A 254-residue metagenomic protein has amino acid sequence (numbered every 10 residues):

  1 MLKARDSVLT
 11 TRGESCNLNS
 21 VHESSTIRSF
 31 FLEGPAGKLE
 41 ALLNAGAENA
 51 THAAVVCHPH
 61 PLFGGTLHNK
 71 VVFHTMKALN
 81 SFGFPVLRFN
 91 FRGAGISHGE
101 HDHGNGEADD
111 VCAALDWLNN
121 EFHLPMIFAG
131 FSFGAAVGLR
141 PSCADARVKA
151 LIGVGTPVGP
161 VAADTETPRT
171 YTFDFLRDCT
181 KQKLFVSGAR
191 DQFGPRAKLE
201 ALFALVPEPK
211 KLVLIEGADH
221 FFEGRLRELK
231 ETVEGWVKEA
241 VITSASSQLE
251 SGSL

Functional and structural regions predicted by a protein language model:
L2, R12-N49: N-terminal cap/lid segment of alpha/beta-hydrolase-fold proteins
A47-R88: Short, surface-exposed "cap/lid" segments of acyl-processing enzymes
H101-E121: Alpha/beta-hydrolase active-site loop
G130-G138: Gly/Ala-rich beta-loop-alpha elbow adjacent to hydrolase catalytic centers
C179, F185-S187, D191: Short beta-strand/loop motif that positions the catalytic acidic residue of the alpha/beta-hydrolase fold
A189-G194, H220-F221: Acidic catalytic loop of the alpha/beta-hydrolase fold
L205-F221: Catalytic histidine neighborhood in serine/cysteine hydrolases with alpha/beta-hydrolase-type architecture
A218-K230: Catalytic histidine-centered segment of alpha/beta-hydrolase-like enzymes
